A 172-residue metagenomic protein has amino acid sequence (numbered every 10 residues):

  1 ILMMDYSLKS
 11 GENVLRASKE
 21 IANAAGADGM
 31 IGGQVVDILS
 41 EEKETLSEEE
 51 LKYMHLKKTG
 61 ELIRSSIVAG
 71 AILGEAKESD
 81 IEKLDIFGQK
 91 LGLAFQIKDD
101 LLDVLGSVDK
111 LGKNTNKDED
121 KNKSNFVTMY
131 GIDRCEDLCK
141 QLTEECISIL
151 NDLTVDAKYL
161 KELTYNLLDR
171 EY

Functional and structural regions predicted by a protein language model:
I1-Y172: All-alpha prenyltransferase/terpene-synthase fold signal
